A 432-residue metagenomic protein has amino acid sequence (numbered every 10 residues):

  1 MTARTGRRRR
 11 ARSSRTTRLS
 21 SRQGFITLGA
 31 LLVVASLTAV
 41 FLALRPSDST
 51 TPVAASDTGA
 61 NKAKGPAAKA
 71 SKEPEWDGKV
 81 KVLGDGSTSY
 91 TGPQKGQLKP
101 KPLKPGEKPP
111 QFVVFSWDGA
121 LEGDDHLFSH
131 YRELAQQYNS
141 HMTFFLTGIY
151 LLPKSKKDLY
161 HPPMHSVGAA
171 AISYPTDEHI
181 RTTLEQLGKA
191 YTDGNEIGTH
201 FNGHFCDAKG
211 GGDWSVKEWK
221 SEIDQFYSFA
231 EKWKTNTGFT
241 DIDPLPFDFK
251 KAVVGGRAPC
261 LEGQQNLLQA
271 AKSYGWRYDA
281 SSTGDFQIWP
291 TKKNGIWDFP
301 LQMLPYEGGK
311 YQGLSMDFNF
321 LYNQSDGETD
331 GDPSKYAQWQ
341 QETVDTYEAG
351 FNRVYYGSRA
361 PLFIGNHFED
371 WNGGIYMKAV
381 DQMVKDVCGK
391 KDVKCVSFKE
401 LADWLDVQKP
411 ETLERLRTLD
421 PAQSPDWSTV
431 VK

Functional and structural regions predicted by a protein language model:
M1-Q23: Terminal targeting segments of Actinobacterial cell-envelope proteins
T2-R4, T27-F115, H126-H130, K157 (+2 more regions): N-terminal pre-catalytic segment of deacetylase/amide-hydrolase enzymes
K72-K81, G86, H161-D177, D243-S358 (+1 more regions): Active-site-adjacent pocket scaffolds in enzyme catalytic domains
V80-E196, G203-D207, F229, W233-Q269 (+6 more regions): Active-site beta->alpha N-cap acidic-glycine motif
D124, F128, T183, W219-I223 (+3 more regions): Aromatic/hydrophobic pocket-lining residues that form the small-molecule binding cavity in soluble enzyme cores
N195, T199-H200, F299-Q302: Aromatic- and acid-rich polysaccharide-binding/catalytic face of secreted or lumenal carbohydrate-active enzymes
F205-Q225: Active-site cleft segment of glycoside hydrolase catalytic domains centered on the general acid/base Glu
Y278-T291, V344-K432: C-terminal domain-boundary segment and adjacent tail
